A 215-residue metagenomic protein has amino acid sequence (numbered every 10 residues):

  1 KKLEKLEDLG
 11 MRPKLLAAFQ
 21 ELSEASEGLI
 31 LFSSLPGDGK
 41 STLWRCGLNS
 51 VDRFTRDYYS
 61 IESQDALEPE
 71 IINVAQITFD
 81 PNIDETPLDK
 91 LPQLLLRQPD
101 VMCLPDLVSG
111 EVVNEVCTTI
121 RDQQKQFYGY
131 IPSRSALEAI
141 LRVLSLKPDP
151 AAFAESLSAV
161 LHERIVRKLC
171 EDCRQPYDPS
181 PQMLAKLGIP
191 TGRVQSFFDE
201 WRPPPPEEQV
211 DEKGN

Functional and structural regions predicted by a protein language model:
K1-N215: Short, flexible helix-loop junctions that flank or precede catalytic/ligand sites
